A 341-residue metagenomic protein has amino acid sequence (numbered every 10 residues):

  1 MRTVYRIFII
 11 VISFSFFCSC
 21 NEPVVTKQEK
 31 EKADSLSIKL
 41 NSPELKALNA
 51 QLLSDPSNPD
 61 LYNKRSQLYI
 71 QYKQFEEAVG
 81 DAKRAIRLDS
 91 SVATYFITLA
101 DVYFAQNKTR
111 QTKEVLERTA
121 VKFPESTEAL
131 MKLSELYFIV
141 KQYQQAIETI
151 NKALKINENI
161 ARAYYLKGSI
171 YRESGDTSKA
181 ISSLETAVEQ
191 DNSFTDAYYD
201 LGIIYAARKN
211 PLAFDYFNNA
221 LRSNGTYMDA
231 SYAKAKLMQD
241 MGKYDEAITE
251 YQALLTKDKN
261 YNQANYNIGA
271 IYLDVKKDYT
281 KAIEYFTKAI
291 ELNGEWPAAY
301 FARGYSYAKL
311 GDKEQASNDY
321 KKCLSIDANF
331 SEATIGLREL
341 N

Functional and structural regions predicted by a protein language model:
M1-C18: Sec-dependent bacterial lipoprotein signal peptides
R2, C20-K83, R87-S91, N341: N-terminal leader/linker segments that initiate helical-solenoid repeat arrays
P23-A33, F301, Y305-N341: Terminal, low-structured helical/coil segments at or just beyond the last alpha-helical repeat
I38-A47, K73-R84, Q106-R118, V140-K152 (+5 more regions): Structural signature of tandem alpha-helical TPR/SEL1-like repeats, specifically the intra-repeat loop/turn
S54, L88, K122-F123, I156 (+5 more regions): Structural marker of alpha-solenoid helical repeat scaffolds
P59-D60, A93-T94, T127-E128, A161-R162 (+5 more regions): Helix-start (N-cap) detector for alpha-helical repeat units in TPR-like alpha-solenoids, especially tetratricopeptide
I70, I97, F104, M131 (+9 more regions): Position-specific recognition of the canonical hydrophobic site in helix A of tetratricopeptide repeat
